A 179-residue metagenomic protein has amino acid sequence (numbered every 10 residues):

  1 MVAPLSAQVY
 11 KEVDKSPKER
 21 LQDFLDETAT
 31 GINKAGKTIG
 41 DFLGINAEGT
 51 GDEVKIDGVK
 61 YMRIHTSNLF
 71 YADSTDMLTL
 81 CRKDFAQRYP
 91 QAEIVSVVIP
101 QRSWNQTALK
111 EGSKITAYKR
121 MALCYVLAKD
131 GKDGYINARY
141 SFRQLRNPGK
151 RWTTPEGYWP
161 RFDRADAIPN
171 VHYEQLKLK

Functional and structural regions predicted by a protein language model:
V2-A7: Sec/Tat signal peptide C-region and signal peptidase I cleavage site
V9-K179: Cystatin/cathelin-like cysteine-protease inhibitor module
